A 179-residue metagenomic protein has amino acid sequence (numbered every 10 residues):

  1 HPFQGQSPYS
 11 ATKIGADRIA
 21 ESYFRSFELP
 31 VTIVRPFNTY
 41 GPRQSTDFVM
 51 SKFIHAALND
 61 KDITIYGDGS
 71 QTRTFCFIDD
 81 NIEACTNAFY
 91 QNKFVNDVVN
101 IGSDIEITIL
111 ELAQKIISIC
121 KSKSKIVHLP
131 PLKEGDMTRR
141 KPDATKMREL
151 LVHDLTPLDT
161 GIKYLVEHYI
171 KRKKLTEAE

Functional and structural regions predicted by a protein language model:
H1-I33, S45-T46: Catalytic helix-loop patch of NAD(P)-dependent Rossmann-fold dehydrogenases
S7, A11, Q44, F48 (+5 more regions): Residue-level signal for the nucleotide or nucleotide-sugar donor/cofactor binding architecture
I14, T39-K52, N59-K61, Y66 (+5 more regions): Glycine/proline-rich active-site loop of Rossmann-fold NAD(P)-dependent oxidoreductases
A57, C85-F89, A113-I116, A144 (+1 more regions): Hydrophobic "lid"/C-terminal helical patch of Rossmann-like NAD(P)-dependent dehydrogenase/epimerase domains
D68, N96-V99, I107-Q114, K121-R139 (+1 more regions): C-terminal "lid/loop" region of Rossmann-like NAD(P)-dependent oxidoreductases
N81, C85, I101, L112 (+2 more regions): Non-catalytic, hydrophobic alpha-helical segments
L158-E179: Amphipathic terminal alpha-helices
